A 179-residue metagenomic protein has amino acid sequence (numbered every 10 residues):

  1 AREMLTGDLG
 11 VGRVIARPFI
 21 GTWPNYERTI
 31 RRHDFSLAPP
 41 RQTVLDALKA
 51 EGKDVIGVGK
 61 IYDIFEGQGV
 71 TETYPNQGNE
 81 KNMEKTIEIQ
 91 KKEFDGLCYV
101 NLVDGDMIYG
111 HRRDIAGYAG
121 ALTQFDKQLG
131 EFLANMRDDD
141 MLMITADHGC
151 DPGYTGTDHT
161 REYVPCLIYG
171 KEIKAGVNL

Functional and structural regions predicted by a protein language model:
A1-L179: Feature captures the catalytic ectodomains and active-site-proximal regions of enzymes that hydrolyze or transfer
